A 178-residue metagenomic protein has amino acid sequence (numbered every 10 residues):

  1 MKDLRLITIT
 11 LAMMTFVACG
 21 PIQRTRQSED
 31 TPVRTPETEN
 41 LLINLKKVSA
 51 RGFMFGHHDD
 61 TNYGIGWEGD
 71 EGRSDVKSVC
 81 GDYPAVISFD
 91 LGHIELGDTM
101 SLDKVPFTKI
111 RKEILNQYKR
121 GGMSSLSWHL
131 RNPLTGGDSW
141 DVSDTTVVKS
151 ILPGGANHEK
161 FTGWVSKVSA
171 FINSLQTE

Functional and structural regions predicted by a protein language model:
M1-T8: Bacterial N-terminal signal peptides that target proteins for export
T8, H58-D60, H129: Residues that form or immediately flank small-molecule/cofactor binding pockets and catalytic motifs
L11-M14: Repetitive helical segments and hydrophobic/amphipathic motifs
V17-A18: C-terminal motif of bacterial Sec signal peptides marking the signal peptidase cleavage site
R24-V86, G92, S101-K104: N-terminal module-boundary/linker segments of secreted carbohydrate-active enzymes
G92, L96-E178: Substrate-binding cleft of extracellular glycoside hydrolase catalytic domains
